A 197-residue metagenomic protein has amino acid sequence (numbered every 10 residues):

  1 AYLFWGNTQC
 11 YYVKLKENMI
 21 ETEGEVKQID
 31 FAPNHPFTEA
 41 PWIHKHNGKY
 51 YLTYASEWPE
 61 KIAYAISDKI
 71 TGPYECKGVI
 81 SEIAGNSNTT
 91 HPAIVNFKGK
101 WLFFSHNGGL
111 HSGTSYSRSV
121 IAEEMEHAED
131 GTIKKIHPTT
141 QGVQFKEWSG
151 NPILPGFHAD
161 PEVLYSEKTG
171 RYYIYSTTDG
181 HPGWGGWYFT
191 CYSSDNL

Functional and structural regions predicted by a protein language model:
A1-L197: Carbohydrate-active catalytic/glycan-binding domains of CAZyme proteins, especially the secreted or lumenal ectodomains
